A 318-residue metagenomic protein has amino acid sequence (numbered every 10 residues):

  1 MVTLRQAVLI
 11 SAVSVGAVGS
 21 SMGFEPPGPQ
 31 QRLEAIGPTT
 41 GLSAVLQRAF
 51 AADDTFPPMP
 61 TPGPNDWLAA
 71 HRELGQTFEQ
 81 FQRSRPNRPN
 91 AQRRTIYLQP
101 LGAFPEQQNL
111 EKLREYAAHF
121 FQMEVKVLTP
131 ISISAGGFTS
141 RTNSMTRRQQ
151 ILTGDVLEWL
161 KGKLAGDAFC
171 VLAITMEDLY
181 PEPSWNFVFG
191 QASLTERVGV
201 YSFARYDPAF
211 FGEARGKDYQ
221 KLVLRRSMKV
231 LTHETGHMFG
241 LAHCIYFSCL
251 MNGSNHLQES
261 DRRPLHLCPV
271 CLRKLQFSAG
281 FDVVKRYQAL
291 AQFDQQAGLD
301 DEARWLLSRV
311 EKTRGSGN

Functional and structural regions predicted by a protein language model:
M1-Q6: Positively charged n-region of N-terminal signal peptides that target proteins for export
A7-A17: Bacterial N-terminal signal peptides
G19-L164, A168-C170, I174, V284-N318: N-terminal low-structure segments adjacent to metalloprotease catalytic domains across cellular compartments
Q99-A103, A204, S254-H256: Short strand-loop junctions, especially beta-strand C-caps/beta-turns that link beta-sheets to coils or alpha-helices
Q107-N109, E182-P183, G212, R262 (+1 more regions): Generic domain-boundary/flexible-linker signal
L152, S202-A204, C268: Helix N-cap / beta->alpha transition motif
A165-T232, M238: Active-site-proximal segment of zinc-dependent metalloprotease catalytic domains
A214-F293: The catalytic-center signature of Zn2+-dependent metalloproteases
